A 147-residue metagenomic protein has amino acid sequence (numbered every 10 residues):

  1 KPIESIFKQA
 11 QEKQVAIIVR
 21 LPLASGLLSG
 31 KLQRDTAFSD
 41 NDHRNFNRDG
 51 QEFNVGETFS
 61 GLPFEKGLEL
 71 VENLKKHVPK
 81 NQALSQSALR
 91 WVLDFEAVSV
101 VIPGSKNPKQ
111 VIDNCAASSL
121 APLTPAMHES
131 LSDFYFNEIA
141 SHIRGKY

Functional and structural regions predicted by a protein language model:
K1-F136: Beta/alpha (TIM)-barrel catalytic core signal, keyed to glycine-rich beta->alpha loops juxtaposed to Asp/Glu that bind
S141: Substrate/cofactor-recognition hotspot
G145: Cysteine/selenocysteine-centered motifs that mediate thiol-based redox chemistry or coordinate metal-sulfur cofactors
